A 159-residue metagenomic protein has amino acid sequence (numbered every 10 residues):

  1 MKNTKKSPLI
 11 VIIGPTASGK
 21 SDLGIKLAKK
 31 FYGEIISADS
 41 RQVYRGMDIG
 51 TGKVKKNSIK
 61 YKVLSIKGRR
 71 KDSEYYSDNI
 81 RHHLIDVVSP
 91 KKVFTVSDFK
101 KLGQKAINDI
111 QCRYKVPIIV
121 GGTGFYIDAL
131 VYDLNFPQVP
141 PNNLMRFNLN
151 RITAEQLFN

Functional and structural regions predicted by a protein language model:
M1-N159: Phosphate/pyrophosphate-binding catalytic cores of soluble transferases and nucleic-acid-acting enzymes
